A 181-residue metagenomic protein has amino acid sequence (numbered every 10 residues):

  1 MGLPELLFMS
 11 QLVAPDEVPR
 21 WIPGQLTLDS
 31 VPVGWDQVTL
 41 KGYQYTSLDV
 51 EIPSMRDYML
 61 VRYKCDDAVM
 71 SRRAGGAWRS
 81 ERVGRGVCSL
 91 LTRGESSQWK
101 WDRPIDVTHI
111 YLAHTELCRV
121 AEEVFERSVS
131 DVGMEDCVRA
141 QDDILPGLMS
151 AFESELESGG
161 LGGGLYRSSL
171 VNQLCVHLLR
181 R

Functional and structural regions predicted by a protein language model:
G2-I22: OB/S1-fold single-stranded nucleic-acid-binding modules and their adjacent gly/ser/pro-rich low-complexity linkers
G2-P4, L28, L174: Hydrophobic alpha-helical transmembrane segments
E17, E116, I144-G147: Exposed alpha-helical structural elements
R20, L26-S130, G159-G160, G164: N-terminal regulatory/effector-sensing and dimerization cores that precede helix-turn-helix DNA-binding domains
R127-Q173, H177-R181: Amphipathic alpha-helical segments enriched in hydrophobic/aromatic residues interleaved with Lys/Arg
